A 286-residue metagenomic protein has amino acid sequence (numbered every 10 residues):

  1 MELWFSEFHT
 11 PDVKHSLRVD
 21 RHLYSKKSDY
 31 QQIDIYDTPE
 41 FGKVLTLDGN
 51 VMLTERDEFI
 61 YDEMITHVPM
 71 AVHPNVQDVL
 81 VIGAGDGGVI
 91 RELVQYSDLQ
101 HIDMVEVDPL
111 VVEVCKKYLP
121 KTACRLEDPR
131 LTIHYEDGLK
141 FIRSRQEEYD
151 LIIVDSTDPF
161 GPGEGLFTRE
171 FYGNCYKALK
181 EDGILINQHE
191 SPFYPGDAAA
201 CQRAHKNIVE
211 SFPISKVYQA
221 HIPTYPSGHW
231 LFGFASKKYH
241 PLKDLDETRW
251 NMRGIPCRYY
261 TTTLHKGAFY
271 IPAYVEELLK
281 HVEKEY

Functional and structural regions predicted by a protein language model:
M1-D34, S227-Y286: SAM/dcSAM-binding transferase cores
M1-E63, H67-P69, Q95: Rossmann-like AdoMet
E2-W4, L53-D182, Y194-C201, L279: The AdoMet/dcAdoMet-binding core of the Class I SAM-like
N50, H189-E190: Glycine- and acidic
Y172-G173, A198-Q219, G233: Conserved Class I S-adenosyl-L-methionine
D182-H189: Conserved beta-strand signature within the Rossmann-like core of class I S-adenosyl-L-methionine
N187, P213-Y218, L242-L245: Acidic/polar loop patches that form or flank catalytic/metal-binding clefts of enzymes that bind anionic ligands
A220-T224: Short proline/glycine-enriched turn/loop segments at secondary-structure junctions
